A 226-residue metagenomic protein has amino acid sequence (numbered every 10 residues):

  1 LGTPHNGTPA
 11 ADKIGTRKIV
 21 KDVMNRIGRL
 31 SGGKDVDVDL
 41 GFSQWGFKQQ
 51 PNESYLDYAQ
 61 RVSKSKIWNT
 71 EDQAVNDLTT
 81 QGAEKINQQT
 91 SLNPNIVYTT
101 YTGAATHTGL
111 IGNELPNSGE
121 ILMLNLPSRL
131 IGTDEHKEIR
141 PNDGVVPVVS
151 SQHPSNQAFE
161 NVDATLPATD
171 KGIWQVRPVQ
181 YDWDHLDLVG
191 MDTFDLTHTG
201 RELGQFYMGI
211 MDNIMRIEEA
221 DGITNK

Functional and structural regions predicted by a protein language model:
T3-K226: Helical cap/lid subdomain of alpha/beta-hydrolase-fold lipid enzymes that gates access to the catalytic pocket
